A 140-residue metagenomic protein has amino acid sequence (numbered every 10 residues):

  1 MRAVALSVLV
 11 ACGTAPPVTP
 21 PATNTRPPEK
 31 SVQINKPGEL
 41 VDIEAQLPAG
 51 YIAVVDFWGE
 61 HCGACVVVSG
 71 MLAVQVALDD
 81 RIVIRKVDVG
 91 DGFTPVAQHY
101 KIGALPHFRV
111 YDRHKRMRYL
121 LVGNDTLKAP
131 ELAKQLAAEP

Functional and structural regions predicted by a protein language model:
M1-V10: Sec-dependent bacterial lipoprotein signal peptides
G13-P16: Bacterial signal peptide processing site
S31-I52: A short beta-strand-turn-helix
G50-A53, F57-H61, A104: Short pre-active-site segment immediately N-terminal to redox-active cysteine/selenocysteine motifs in thiol-based
F57, D80-T94: Thiol-based oxidoreductase modules, predominantly thioredoxin-like and allied folds used for disulfide exchange
A64-L78: Typically the conserved alpha-helix immediately C-terminal to a functionally engaged Cys/Sec in thioredoxin-like
Y100-R109: Structural micro-motif
V110-P140: Non-catalytic, surface beta->alpha helical segment in thiol-disulfide oxidoreductase systems
